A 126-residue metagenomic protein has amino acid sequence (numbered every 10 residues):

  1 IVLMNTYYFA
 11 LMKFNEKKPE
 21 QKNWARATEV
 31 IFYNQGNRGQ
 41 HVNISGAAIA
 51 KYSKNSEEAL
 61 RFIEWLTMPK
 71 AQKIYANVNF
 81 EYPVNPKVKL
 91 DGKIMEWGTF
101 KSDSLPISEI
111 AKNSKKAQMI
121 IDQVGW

Functional and structural regions predicted by a protein language model:
I1-I31: Ligand-binding pocket segment of bilobal, Venus flytrap-like solute-binding proteins
M4, V42-I44, E57, K112 (+1 more regions): Generic recognition of short, well-ordered alpha-helical interface segments
T6-A10, Q35-R38, K54, M68-Q72: Solvent-exposed loop/turn segments at secondary-structure junctions within structured extracellular/periplasmic domains
N23-K51: Periplasmic-binding protein-like
S45-S104: Mature extracytoplasmic/periplasmic domains
D91-W126: Extracellular/periplasmic bilobal clamshell ligand-binding domains
